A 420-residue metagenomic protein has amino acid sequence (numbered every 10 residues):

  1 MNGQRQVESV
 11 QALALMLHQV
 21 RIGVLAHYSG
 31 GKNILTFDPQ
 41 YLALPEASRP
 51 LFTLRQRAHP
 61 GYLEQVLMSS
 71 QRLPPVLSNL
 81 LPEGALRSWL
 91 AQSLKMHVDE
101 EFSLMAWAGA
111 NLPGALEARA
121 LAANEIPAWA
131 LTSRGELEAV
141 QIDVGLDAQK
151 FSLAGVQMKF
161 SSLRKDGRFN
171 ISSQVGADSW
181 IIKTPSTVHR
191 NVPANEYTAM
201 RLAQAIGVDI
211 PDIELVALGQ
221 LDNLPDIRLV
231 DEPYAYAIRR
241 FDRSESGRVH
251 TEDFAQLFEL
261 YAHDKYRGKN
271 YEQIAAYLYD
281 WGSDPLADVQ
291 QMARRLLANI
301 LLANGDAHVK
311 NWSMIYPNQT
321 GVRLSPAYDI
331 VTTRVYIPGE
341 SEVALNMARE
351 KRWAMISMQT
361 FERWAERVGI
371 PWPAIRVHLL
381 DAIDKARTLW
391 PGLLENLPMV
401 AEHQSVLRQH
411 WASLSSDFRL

Functional and structural regions predicted by a protein language model:
M1-V309, S313-L420: Phosphate/dinucleotide-binding and metal-coordinating scaffold of catalytic cores in nucleotide-dependent enzymes
